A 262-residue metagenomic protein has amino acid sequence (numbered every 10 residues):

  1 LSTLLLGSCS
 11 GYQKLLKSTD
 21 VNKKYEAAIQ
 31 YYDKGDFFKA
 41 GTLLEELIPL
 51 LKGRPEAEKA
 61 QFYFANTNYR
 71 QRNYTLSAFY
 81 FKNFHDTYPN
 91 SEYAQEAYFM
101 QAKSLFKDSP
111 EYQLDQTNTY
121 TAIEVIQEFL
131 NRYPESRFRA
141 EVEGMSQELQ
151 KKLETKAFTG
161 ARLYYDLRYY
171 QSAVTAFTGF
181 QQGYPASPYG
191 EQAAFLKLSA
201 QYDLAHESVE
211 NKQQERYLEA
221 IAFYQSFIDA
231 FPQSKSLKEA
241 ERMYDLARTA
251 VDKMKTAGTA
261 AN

Functional and structural regions predicted by a protein language model:
L5-N262: Acidic, polar-rich low-complexity tracts and alpha-helical solenoid repeat scaffolds
